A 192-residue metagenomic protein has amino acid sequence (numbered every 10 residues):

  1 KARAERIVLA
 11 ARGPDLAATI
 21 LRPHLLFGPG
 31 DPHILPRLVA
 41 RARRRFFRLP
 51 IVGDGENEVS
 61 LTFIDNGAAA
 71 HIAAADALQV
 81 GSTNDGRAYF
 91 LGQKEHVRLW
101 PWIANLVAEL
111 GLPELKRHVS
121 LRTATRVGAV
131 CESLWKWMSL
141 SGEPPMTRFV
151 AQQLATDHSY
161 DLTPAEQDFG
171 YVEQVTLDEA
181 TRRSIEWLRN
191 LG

Functional and structural regions predicted by a protein language model:
K1-R22: Active-site Tyr-X1-5-Lys
A2, D15, F27-R37, A73-Y89 (+1 more regions): Glycine/proline-rich active-site loop of Rossmann-fold NAD(P)-dependent oxidoreductases
A18, A40-N66, A70, A74 (+2 more regions): A conserved pocket-lining segment of Rossmann-fold NAD(P)-dependent short-chain dehydrogenase/reductase
G28, I51-N57, D85-H96, V107-L110 (+2 more regions): Glycine-rich Rossmann NAD(P)(H)-binding loop
G67, H71, L91, W102 (+2 more regions): Non-catalytic, hydrophobic alpha-helical segments
A77-P145, L162, R182-I185: Mid/C-terminal beta-alpha module of Rossmann-like enzyme folds, strongest in SDR-family dehydrogenases/epimerases
L99, F149-L162: Active-site loop of classical SDR/Rossmann-like NAD(P)-dependent oxidoreductases, centered on the catalytic Tyr-X3-Lys
Y160-D168, V172-G192: Amphipathic terminal alpha-helices
